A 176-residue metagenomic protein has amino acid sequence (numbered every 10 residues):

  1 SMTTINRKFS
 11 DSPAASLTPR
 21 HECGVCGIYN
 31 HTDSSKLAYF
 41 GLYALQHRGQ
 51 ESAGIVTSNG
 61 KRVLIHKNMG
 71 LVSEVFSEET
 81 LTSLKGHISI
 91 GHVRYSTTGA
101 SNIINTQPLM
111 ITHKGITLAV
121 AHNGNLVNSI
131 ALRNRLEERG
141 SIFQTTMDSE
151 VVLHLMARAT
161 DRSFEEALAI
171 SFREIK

Functional and structural regions predicted by a protein language model:
S1-K176: Conserved short alpha-helical segments that host acidic/polar catalytic motifs at enzyme active sites
